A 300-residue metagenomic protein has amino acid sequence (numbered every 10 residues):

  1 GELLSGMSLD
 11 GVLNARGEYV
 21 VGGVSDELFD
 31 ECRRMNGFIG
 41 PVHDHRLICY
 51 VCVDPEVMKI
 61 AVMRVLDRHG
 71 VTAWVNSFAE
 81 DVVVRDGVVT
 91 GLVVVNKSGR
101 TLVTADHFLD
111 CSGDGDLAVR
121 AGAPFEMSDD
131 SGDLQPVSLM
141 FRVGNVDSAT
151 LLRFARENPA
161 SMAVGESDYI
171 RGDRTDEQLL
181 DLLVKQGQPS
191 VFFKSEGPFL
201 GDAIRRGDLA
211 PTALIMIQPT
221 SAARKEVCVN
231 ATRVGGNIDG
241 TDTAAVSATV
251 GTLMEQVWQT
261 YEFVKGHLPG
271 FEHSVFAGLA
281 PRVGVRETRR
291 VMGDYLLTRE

Functional and structural regions predicted by a protein language model:
G1-V88, Q135-P136: Conserved N-terminal/central alpha/beta ligand/cofactor-binding core
E2-L3, N96, R100-H107, C111-E300: Flavin (FAD/FMN)-binding glycine-rich loop and adjacent Rossmann-like elements that form
V75-T104, F108: A conserved hydrophobic secondary-structure block that centers on an alpha-helix together with its immediately flanking
